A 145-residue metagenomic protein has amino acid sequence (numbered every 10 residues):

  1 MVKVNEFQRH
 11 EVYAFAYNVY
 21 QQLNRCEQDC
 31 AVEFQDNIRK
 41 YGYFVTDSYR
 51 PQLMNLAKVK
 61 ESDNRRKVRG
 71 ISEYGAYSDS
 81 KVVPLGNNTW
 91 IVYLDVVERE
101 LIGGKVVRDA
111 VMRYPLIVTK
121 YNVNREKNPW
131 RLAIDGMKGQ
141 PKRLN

Functional and structural regions predicted by a protein language model:
M1-H10, Q28-N145: Structured, amphipathic secondary-structure segments that form assembly/contact surfaces in multi-subunit
M1-K3, Y17-R25: Acidic/histidine-rich, surface-exposed loop or edge segments in extracytoplasmic proteins
F7, E11-V19: Membrane-proximal extracytoplasmic alpha-helices
